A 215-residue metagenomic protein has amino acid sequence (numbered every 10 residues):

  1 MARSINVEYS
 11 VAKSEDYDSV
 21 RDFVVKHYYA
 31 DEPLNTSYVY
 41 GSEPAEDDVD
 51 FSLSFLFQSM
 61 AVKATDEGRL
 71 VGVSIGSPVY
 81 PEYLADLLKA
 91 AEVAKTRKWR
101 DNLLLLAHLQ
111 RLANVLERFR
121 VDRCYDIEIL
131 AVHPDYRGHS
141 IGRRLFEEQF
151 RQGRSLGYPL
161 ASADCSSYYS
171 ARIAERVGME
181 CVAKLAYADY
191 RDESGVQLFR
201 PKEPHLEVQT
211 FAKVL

Functional and structural regions predicted by a protein language model:
I5, D48-K63, G72, V79-L84 (+2 more regions): A short helix-loop-beta-strand connector motif used in the catalytic cores of GNAT acetyltransferases and, in some
V7-D22: A short beta-loop-alpha structural element at the N-terminal edge of CoA-dependent acyl/N-acetyltransferase catalytic
L34-A61, D66, I75, N114-L116 (+1 more regions): Active-site rim helix/loop that mediates acceptor-substrate recognition in acyltransferases
N35, V71-I129, A183-P204: Conserved acyl-donor/pantetheine-binding loop and adjacent beta-alpha core of acyl/acetyltransferases and related
V62, S74, Y125, L130 (+2 more regions): Conserved GNAT-family N-acetyltransferase fold
L116-V121, H133-R144, A171: Conserved glycine-rich acetyl-CoA-binding loop
R123-Y125, G153-S166, R176: Conserved GNAT acetyl-CoA-binding A-motif
I129-V132, G138-S155, R176: Conserved acetyl-CoA-binding loop-helix of GNAT-fold acetyltransferases
